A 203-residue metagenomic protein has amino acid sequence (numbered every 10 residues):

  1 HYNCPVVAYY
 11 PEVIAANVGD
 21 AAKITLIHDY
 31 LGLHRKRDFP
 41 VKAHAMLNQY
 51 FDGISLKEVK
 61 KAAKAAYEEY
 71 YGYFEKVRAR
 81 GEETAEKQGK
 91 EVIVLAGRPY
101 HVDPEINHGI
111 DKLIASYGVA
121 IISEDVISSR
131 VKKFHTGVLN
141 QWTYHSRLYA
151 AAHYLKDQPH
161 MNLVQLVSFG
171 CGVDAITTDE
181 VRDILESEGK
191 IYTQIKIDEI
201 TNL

Functional and structural regions predicted by a protein language model:
H1-L203: An N-terminal assembly and electron-transfer interface module characteristic of large anaerobic redox and radical
